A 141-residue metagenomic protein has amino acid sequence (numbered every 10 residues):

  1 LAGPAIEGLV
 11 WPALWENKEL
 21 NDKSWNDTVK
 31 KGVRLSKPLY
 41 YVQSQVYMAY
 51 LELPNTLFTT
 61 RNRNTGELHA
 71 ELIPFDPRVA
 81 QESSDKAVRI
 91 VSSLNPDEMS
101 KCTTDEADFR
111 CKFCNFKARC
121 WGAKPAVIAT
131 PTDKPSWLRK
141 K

Functional and structural regions predicted by a protein language model:
L1-K31, Y47, C114: Conserved catalytic cores of phosphodiester-cleaving nucleases, focusing on short active-site segments
D27-Y41, V46-K141: Metal-dependent nuclease catalytic regions and adjoining charged, substrate-binding loops involved in nucleic-acid end
